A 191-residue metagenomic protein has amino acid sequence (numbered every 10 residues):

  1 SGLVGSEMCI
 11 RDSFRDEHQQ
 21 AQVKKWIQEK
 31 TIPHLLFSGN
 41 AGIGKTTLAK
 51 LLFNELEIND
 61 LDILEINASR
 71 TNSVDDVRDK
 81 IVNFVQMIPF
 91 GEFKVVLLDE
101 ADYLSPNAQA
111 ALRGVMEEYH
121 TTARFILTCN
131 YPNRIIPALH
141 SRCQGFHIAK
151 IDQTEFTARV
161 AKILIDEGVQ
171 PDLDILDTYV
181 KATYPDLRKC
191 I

Functional and structural regions predicted by a protein language model:
S1, S6-E7, R11-A161, I165 (+1 more regions): P-loop/Walker A NTP-binding region and its immediately flanking N-terminal helices in P-loop NTPase folds
G168: Phosphate/pyrophosphate-binding loops at sites that engage ATP/ADP/AMP, CoA/4′-phosphopantetheine, polyphosphate
T183-I191: The conserved phosphate-sensing helix
